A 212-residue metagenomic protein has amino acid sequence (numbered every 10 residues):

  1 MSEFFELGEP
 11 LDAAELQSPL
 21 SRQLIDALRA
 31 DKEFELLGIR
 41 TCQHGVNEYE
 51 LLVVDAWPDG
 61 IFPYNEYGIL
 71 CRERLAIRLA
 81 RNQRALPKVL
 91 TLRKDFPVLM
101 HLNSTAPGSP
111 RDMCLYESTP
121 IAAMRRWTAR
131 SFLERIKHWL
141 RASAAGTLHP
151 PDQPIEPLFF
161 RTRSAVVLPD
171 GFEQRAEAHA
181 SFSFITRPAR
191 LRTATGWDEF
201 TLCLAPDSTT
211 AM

Functional and structural regions predicted by a protein language model:
M1-V46: N-terminal "first-domain core" detector
F4-A14, C114-M124, T201-A205, T209-A211: Charged, low-complexity surface segments at secondary-structure and domain boundaries
E6, G38, Q43-V53, S118-A122 (+4 more regions): Retroviral Gag capsid
D12, I25-E33, H138-R141, A145 (+2 more regions): Generic surface-pattern signal
L16, D95-Q153: Glycine-centered motif in EGF-like
R29, E35-C114, W127, A178-A180 (+3 more regions): Compact alpha/beta protein-protein interaction domains typified by the UBC
Q83, P150-F159: Non-catalytic localization/regulatory regions flanking kinase domains
F160-M212: Extended, non-transmembrane interaction/recognition domains
